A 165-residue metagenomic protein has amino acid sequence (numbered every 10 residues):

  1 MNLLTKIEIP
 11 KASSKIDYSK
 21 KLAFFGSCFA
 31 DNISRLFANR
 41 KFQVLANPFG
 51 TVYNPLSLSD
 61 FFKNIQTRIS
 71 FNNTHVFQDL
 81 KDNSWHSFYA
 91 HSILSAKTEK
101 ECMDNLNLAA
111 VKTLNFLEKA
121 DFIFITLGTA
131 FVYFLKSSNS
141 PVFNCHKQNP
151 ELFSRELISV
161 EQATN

Functional and structural regions predicted by a protein language model:
M1-N165: Extracellular glycan-modifying ectodomains
